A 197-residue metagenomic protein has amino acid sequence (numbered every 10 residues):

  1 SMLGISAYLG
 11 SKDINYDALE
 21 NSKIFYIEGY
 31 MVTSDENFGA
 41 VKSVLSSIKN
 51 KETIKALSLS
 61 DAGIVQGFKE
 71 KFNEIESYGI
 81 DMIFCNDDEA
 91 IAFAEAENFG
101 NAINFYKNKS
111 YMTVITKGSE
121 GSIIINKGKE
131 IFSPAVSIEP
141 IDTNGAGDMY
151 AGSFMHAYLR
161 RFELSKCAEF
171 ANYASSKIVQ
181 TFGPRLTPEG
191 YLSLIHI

Functional and structural regions predicted by a protein language model:
S1-E36: Conserved phosphate-binding/catalytic loop of the ribokinase/pfkB sugar-kinase fold
M2, C85, A135: Active-site donor-binding loop signature of nucleotide-sugar glycosyltransferases
L3, D87-D88, D148: Alpha-helix N-cap/helix-start capping motif
G4-S11, A62-G67, E95-A96, S133: Short gly/ser/thr-rich secondary-structure transition/capping motifs
A18-E20, E76-S77, K107: A short, aliphatic-rich alpha-helical micro-motif
I24-I103, E120-S122: Conserved beta-alpha-beta core of the PfkB/ribokinase-like small-molecule kinase fold
S47, K69-E70, E95-L194: Conserved phosphate-binding/catalytic region of the ribokinase-like
